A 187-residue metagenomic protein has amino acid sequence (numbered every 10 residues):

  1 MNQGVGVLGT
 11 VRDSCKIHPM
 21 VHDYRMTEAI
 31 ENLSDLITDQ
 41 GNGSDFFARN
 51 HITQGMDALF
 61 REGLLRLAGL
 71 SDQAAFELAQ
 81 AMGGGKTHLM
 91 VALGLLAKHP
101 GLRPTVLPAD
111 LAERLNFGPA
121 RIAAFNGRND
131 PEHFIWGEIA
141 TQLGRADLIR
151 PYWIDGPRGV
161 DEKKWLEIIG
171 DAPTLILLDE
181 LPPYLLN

Functional and structural regions predicted by a protein language model:
N2-G84: Walker A/P-loop-proximal flanking segment of P-loop NTPase domains
A68-E77, L95-L102, I122, W136 (+2 more regions): Intein modules and their embedded homing endonuclease domains
F76-G84, P119-R128, L175-E180: Extended hydrophobic secondary-structure segments that form protein cores and membrane-embedded regions
T87, H133: Walker A/P-loop
L89, L93: Hydrophobic positions on the alpha1 helix immediately C-terminal to the Walker A/P-loop
G94-G127, L148-V160: Flexible phosphate/Mg2+-sensing switch loops adjacent to catalytic phosphate-binding sites
D147-P182: Mid-core helix/loop region of P-loop NTP-binding domains shared across ATPases and GTPases
Y184-N187: Conserved ATPase-coupling elements of RecA-like P-loop NTPase cores
